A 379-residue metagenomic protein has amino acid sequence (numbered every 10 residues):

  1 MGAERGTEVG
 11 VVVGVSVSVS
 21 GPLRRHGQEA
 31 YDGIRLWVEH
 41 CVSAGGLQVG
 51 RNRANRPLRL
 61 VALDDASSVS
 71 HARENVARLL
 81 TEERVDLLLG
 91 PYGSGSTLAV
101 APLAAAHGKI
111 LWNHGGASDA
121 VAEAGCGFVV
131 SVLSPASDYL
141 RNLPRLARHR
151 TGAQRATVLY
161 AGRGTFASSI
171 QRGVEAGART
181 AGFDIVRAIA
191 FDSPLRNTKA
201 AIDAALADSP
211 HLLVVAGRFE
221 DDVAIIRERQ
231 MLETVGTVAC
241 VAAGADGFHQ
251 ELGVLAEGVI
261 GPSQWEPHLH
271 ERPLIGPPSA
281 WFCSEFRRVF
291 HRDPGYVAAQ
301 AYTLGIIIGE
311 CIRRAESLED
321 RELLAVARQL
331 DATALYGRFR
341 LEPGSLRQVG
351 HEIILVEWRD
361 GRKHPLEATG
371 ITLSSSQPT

Functional and structural regions predicted by a protein language model:
G2, H26-D32, L47-E123, L195 (+1 more regions): Beta-alpha junction/loop-to-helix N-cap segments that form part of ligand/metal-binding clefts
G6, G10, G14-R35, D65-V69 (+3 more regions): Extracytoplasmic "Venus flytrap"
D64, V121-R145, L255-W265: Short beta-strand elements at the ligand-binding edges of bilobed clamshell
L79-Y92, W112-H114, T157-A161, S209-F219 (+3 more regions): Periplasmic-binding protein-like
V129-A190: An alpha-beta-alpha
I170-W265: Extracellular/periplasmic bilobed ligand-binding domains
M231-Y302, T369-S374: Extracellular/periplasmic periplasmic-binding protein-like sensory domains
E285-A298, G309-P365: Segments of small-molecule ligand-sensing domains
